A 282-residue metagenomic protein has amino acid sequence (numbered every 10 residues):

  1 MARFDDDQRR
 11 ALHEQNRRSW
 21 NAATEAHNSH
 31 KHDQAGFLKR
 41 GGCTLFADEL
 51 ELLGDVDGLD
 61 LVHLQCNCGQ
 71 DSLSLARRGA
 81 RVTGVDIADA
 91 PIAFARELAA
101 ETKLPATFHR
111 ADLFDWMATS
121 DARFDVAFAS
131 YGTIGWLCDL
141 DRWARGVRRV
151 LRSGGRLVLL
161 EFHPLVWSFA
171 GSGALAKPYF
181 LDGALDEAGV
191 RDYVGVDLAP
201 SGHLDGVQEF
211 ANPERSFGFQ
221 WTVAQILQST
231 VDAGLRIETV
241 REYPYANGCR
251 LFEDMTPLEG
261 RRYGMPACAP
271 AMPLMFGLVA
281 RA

Functional and structural regions predicted by a protein language model:
M1-A35: N-terminal, positively charged/glycine-rich alpha-helical extensions of SAM-dependent methyltransferases
H32-D60: Conserved alpha-helix/loop element of class I SAM-dependent methyltransferases that forms part of the SAM/SAH-binding
L59-W116: Class I SAM-dependent methyltransferase SAM/SAH-binding core
F114-A127: A short acidic, Gly/Pro-enriched loop at the edge of an enzyme's catalytic core that lines a small-molecule cofactor
D125-D141: A short SAM/SAH-binding and catalytic strip from SAM-dependent methyltransferases
D141-R156: A short glycine-rich, Lys/Arg-flanked "PGG" loop and its adjoining helix->strand segment in the class I
R156-H203: Conserved class I S-adenosyl-L-methionine
F217-V240: Short alpha-helix
